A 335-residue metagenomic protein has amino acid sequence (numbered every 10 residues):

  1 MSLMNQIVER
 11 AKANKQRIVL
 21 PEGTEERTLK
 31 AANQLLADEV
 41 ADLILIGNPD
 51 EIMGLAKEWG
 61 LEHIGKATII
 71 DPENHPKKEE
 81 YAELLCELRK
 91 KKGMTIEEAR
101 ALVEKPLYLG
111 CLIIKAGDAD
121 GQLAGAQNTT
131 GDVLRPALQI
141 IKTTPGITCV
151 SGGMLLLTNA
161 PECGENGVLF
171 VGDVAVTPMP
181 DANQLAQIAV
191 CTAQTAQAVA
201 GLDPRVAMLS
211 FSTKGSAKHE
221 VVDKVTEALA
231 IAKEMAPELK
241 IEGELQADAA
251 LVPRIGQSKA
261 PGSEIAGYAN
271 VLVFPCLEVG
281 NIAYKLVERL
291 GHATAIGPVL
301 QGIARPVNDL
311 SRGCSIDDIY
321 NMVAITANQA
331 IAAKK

Functional and structural regions predicted by a protein language model:
M1-A266, V271-K335: Anion-binding alpha/beta catalytic cores of soluble intermediary-metabolism enzymes, centered on
